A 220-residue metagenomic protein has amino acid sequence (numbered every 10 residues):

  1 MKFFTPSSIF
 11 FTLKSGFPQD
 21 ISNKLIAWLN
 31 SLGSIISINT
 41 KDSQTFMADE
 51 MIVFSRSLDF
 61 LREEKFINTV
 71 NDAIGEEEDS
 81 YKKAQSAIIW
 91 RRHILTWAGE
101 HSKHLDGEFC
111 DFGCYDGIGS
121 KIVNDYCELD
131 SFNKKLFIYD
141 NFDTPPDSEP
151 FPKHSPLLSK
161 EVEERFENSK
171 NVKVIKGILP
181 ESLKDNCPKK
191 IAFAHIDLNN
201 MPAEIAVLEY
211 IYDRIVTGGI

Functional and structural regions predicted by a protein language model:
F3-R92, A98-D106: Rossmann-like AdoMet
L25, F60, F66-Q85, K103 (+1 more regions): S-adenosylmethionine/decaboxylated-SAM
